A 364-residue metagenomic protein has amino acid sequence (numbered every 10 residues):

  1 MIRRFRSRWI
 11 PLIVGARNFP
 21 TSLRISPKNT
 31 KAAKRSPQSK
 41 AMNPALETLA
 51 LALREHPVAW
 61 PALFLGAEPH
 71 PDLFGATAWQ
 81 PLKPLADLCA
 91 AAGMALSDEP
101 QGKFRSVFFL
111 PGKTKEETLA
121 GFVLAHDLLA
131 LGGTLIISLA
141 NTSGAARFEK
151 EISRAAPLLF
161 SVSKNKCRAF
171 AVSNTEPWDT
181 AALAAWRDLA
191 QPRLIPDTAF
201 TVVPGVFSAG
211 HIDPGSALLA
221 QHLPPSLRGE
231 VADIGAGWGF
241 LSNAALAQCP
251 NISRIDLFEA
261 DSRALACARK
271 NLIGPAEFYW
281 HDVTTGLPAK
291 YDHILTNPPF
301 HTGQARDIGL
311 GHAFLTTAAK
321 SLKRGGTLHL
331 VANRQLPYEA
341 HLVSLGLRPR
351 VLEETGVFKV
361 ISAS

Functional and structural regions predicted by a protein language model:
R3-W9, R17, S22-S26, R35-S36: Low-acidity, Ser/Thr- and Arg-rich intrinsically disordered low-complexity segments
S26, S163-R228: SAM-dependent Rossmann-like transferase core, predominantly class I methyltransferases with a strong bias toward
R35, A41-A92, P214-T296, T302: Conserved SAM/SAH cofactor-binding pocket of Class I
P81, A140, L257-D261, L310 (+1 more regions): Short beta->alpha hinge that forms the Motif I/post-I loop of the SAM-binding pocket
L119-L131, H312-R324: A short glycine-rich, Lys/Arg-flanked "PGG" loop and its adjoining helix->strand segment in the class I
G132-N141, G325-A332: Conserved beta-strand signature within the Rossmann-like core of class I S-adenosyl-L-methionine
P157-R193, N333-S364: Class I S-adenosyl-L-methionine
I294-A319: Mobile active-site "lid"/loop adjacent to the S-adenosyl-L-methionine
